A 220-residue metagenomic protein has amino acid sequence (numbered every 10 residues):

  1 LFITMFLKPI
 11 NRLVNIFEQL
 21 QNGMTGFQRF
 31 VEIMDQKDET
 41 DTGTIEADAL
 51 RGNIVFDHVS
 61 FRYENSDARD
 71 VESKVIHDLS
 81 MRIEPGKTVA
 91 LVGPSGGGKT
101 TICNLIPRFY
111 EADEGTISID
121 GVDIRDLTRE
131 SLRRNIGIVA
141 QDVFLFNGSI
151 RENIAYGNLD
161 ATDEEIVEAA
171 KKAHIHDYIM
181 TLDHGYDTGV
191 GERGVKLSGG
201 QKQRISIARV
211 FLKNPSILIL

Functional and structural regions predicted by a protein language model:
M5-I33: Cytosolic ends of transmembrane helices, especially the final helix of ABC transmembrane type-1 domains
I16, Q36-K37, S66: Generic structural signal for alpha-helix termini and adjacent loop/cap motifs
E39-T42: Active-site phosphate-binding and catalytic loops of NTP-dependent enzymes
T44-E46: Short beta-strand segments of immunoglobulin-like
A49-L220: ABC-type nucleotide-binding domain
